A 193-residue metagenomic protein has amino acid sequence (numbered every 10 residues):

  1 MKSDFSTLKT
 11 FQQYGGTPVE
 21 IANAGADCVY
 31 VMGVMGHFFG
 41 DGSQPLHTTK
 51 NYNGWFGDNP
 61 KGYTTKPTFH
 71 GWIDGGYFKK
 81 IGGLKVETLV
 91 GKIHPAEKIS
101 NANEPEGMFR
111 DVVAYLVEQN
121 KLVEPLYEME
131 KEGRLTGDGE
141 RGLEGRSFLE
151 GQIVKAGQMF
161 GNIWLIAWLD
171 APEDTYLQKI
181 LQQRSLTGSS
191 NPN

Functional and structural regions predicted by a protein language model:
M1-G36, T48-N193: Active-site- or binding-pocket-proximal scaffold segments within functional domains
G40, L46: Short active-site segment of divalent metal-dependent hydrolases/proteases that encodes the spacing between
